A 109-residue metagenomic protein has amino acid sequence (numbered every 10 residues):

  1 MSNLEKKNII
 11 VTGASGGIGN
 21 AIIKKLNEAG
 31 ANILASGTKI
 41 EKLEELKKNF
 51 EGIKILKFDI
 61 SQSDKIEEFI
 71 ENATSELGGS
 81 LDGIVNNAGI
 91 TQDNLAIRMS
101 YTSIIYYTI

Functional and structural regions predicted by a protein language model:
N8-V11, I84-V85: Conserved hydrophobic beta-strands of the Rossmann-like cofactor-binding core in SDR/related NAD(P)H-dependent
S15-G16, K39: Conserved glycine-rich cofactor-binding loop
G19-N20: N-terminal Rossmann-fold NAD(P) dinucleotide-binding loop
L26: Aromatic pocket-lining residues of Rossmann-like dinucleotide-binding sites
A29-E44: Conserved glycine-rich Rossmann-like NAD(P)H-binding loop of the short-chain dehydrogenase/reductase
F58-F69, Y101: The beta1-alpha1 cofactor-binding region of Rossmann-like NAD(H)/NADP(H)-dependent oxidoreductases
N87-Q92: Conserved NAD(P)H cofactor-binding loop of Rossmann-fold oxidoreductase domains
L95-A96, S100-I105: Substrate-binding pocket helix/loop in short-chain dehydrogenase/reductase
